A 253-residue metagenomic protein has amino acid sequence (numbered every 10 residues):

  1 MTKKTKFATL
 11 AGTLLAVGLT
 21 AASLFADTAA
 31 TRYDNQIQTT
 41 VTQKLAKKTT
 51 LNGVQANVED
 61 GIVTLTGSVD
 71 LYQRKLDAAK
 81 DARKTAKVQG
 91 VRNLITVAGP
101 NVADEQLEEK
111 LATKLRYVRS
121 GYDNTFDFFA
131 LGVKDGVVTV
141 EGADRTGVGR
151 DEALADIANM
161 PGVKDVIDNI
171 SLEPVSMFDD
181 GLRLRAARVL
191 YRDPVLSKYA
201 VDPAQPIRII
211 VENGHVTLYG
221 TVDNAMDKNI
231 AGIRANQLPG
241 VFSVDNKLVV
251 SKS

Functional and structural regions predicted by a protein language model:
T2-S253: N-terminal targeting leaders
